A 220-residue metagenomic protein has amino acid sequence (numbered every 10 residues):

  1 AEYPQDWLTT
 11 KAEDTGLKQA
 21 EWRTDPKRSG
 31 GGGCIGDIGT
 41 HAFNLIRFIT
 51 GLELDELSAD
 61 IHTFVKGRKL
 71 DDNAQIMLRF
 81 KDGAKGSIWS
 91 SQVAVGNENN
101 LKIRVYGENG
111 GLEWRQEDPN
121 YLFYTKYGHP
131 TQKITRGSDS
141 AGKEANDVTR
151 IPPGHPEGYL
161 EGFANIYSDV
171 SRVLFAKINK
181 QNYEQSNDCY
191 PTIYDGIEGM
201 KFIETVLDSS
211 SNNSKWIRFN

Functional and structural regions predicted by a protein language model:
A1-R68, L122, N213: Predominantly a Rossmann-like dinucleotide-binding segment in NAD(P)-dependent oxidoreductases
D6-R23, Q132-P152, N179-K180: Charged, glycine/proline-rich intrinsically disordered loops and linkers
G30-I35, H62-F64, P152-Y159, Q185-I193: Active-site rim elements
G33-G36, T40-R47, E161-S168, R172 (+1 more regions): A structural signal for well-ordered alpha-helical segments within the folded catalytic domains of diverse enzymes
I49-L52, E108-L112, T125, H129 (+3 more regions): Phosphate/oxyanion-binding loops and surfaces in catalytic or ligand/nucleic-acid-binding neighborhoods
F64-D71, K81-N165: NAD(P)-dinucleotide binding in Rossmann-like oxidoreductases
R115, S168-N220: C-terminal helix-rich "cap/oligomerization" subdomain common to oxidoreductases
